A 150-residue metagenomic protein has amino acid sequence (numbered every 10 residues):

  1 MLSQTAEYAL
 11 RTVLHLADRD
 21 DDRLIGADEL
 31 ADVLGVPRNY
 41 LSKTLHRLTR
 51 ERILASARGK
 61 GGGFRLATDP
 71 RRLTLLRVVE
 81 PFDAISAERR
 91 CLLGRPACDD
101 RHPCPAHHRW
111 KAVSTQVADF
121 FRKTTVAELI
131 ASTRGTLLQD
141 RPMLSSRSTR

Functional and structural regions predicted by a protein language model:
T12-R19, P81: Short amphipathic alpha-helical elements of helix-turn-helix/winged-helix folds
I25-G35: A short alpha-helical element within helix-turn-helix/winged-helix DNA-binding domains across DNA-binding proteins
D32, T49-R50: Alpha-helical residues within the helix-turn-helix
E51-A67: Beta-hairpin "wing" of winged helix-turn-helix
P70-R95, A106-Q116: Conserved segment of winged-helix/HTH DNA-binding domains
G94-R150: C-terminal regulatory/oligomerization modules of transcriptional regulators
